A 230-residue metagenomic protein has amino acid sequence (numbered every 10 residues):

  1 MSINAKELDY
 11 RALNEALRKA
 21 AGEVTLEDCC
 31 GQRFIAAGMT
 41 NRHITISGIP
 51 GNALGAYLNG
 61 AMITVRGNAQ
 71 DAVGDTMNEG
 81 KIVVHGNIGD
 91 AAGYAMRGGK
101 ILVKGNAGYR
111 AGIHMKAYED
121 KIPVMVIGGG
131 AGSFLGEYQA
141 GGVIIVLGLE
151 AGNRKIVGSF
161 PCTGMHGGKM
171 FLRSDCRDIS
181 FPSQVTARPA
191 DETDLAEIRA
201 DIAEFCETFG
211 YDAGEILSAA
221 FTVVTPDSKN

Functional and structural regions predicted by a protein language model:
M1-N230: Long, distal/terminal scaffolding or interaction modules with repetitive or compositionally biased sequence
